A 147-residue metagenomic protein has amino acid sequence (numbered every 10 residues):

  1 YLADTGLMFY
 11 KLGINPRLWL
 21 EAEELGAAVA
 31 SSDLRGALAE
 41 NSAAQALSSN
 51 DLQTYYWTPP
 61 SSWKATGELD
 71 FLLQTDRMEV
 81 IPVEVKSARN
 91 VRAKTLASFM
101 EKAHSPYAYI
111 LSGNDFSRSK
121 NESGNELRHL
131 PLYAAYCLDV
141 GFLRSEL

Functional and structural regions predicted by a protein language model:
Y1-L147: A cross-kingdom feature that marks ATP-driven nucleic-acid transaction machinery
